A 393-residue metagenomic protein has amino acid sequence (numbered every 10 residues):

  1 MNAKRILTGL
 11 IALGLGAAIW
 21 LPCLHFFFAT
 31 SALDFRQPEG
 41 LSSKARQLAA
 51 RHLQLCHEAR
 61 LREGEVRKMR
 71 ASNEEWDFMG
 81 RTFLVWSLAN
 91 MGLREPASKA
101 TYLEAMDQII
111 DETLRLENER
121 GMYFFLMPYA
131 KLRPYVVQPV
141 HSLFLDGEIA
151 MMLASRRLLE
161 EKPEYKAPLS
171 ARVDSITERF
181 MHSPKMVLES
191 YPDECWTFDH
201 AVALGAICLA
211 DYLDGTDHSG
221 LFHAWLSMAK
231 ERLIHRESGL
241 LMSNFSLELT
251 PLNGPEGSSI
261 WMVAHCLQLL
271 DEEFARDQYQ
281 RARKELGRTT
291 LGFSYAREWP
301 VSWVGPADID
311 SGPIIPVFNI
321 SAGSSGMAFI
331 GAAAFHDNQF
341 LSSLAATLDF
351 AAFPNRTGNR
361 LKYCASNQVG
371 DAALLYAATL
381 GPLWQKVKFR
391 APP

Functional and structural regions predicted by a protein language model:
M1-I19: N-terminal Sec-pathway targeting helices
I19-F83, D107-L126, P163-A171, S175 (+4 more regions): Low-complexity, Ser/Thr/Pro/Gly-enriched N-terminal "stalk/linker" regions
A32-R46, M91-D107, S155-A171, D211-H223 (+3 more regions): Structural helix-adjacent loops and short alpha-helical linkers that scaffold large soluble proteins
N73-E74, G80-T82, S87-A201, T379: Extended ligand-binding groove/face enriched in aromatic
W76-G92, H141-R157, C195-D211, P251-L270 (+2 more regions): Well-ordered alpha-helical segments within folded domains of soluble proteins
I110, R297-P354: C-terminal hydrophobic structural anchor segments that stabilize assembly/packing rather than catalytic chemistry
V140, F144, A167, S183 (+1 more regions): Extended ligand-binding clefts on enzyme/binding-domain cores
I330-P392: Fungal-biased detection of long, low-complexity, Ser/Thr- and Lys/Arg-rich intrinsically disordered regions
